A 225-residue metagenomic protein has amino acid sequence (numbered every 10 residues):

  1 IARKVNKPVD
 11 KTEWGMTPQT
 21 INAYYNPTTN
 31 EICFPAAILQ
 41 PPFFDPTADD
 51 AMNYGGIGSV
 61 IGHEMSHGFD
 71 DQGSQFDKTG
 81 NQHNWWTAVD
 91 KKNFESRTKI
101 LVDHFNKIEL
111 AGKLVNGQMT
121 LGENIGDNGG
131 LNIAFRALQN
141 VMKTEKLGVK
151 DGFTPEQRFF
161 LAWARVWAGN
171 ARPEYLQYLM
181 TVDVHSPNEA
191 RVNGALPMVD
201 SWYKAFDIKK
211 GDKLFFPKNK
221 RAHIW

Functional and structural regions predicted by a protein language model:
I1-W225: Intrinsically disordered, low-complexity linker/terminal regions across diverse proteins
